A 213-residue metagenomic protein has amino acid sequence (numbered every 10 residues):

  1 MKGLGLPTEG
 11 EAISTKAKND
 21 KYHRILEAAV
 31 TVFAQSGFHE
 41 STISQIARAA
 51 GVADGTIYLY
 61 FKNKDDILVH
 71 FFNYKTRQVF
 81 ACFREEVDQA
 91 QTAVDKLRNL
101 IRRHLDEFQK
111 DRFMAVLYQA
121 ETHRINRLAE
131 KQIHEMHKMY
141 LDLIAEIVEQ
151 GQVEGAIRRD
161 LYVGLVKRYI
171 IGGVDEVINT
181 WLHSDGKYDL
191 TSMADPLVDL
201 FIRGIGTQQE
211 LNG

Functional and structural regions predicted by a protein language model:
M1-E9, N99, R103-D106, D142 (+4 more regions): C-terminal peripheral helix-coil segments that are non-catalytic and often amphipathic
M1-S36, S41-A49, D66: Basic, helix-initiating cap at the start of DNA-binding domains
G51-F61: Short hydrophobic/aromatic patch on the recognition helix
L68-K75: Alpha-helical DNA-contacting segments of helix-turn-helix folds
H70, E85-K110, K167-I170: Hydrophobic alpha-helical connector segments
R77-R84, L128-E154, G164-R168, G172 (+2 more regions): Amphipathic alpha-helical packing segments from all-alpha helical-bundle domains
Q109-L128, T180-H183: Amphipathic alpha-helical segments used for helix-helix packing
A115-Y118, R159-L161, L190, N212-G213: Short, hydrophobic secondary-structure boundary micro-motifs
